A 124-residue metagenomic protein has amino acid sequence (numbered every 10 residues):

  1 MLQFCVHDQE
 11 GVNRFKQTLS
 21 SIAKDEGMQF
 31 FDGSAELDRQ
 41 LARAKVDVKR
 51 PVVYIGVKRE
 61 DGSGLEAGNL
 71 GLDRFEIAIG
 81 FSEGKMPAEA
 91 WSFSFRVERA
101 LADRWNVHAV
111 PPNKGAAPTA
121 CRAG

Functional and structural regions predicted by a protein language model:
M1-G124: Ser/Thr-rich, low-complexity intrinsically disordered terminal regions
